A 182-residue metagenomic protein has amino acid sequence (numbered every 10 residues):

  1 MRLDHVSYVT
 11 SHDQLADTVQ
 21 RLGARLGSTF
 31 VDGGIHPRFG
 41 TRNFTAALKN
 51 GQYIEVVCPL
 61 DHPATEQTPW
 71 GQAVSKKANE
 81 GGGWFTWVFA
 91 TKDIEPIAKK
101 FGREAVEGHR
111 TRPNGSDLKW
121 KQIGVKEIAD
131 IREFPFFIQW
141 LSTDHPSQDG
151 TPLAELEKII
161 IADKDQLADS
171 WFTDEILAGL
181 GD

Functional and structural regions predicted by a protein language model:
M1-D4: Extreme N-terminal starter segment of soluble prokaryotic enzymes
V9-D13, T91-K92, I159-Q166: Short, surface-exposed ligand-recognition loops at beta-strand->loop->(often short) alpha-helix junctions that present
T10, L15-V74: Glycine/small-residue-rich interface belts in oligomeric ring/scaffold proteins and their assembly partners
L15-T29, I97-F101, K164-T173: Amphipathic alpha-helical segments
G34, N43-A47, Y53-C58, T86-V88 (+2 more regions): Vicinal oxygen chelate
V57-I97: A basic- and aromatic-enriched beta-loop-alpha substructure that forms the phosphate/nucleotide- and DNA/RNA-contacting
